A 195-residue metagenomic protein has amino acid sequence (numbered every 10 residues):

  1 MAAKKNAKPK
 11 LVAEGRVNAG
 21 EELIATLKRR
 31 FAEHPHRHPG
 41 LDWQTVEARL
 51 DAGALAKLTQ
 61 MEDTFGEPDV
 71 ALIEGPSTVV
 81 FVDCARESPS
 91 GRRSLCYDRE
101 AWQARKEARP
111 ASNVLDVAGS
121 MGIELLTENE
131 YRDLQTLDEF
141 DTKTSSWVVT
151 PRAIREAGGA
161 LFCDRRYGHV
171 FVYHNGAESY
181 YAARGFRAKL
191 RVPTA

Functional and structural regions predicted by a protein language model:
A2-E124, E128-A195: A binding-site-centric feature that preferentially detects glycan-recognition modules on secreted/surface proteins
